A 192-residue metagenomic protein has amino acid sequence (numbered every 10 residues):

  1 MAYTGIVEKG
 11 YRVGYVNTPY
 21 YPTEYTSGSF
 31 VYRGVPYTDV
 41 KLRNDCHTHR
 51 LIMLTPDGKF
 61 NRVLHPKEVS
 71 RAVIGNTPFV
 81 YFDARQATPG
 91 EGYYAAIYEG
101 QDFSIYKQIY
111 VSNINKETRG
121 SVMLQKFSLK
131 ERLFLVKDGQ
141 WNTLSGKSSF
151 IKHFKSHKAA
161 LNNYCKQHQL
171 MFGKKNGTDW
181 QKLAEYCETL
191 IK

Functional and structural regions predicted by a protein language model:
M1-V16: Sec-dependent signal peptide cleavage junction
P19-S148: Aromatic-patch recognition
S112-N113, T118-C187, I191-K192: A short, solvent-exposed beta-edge/loop patch
